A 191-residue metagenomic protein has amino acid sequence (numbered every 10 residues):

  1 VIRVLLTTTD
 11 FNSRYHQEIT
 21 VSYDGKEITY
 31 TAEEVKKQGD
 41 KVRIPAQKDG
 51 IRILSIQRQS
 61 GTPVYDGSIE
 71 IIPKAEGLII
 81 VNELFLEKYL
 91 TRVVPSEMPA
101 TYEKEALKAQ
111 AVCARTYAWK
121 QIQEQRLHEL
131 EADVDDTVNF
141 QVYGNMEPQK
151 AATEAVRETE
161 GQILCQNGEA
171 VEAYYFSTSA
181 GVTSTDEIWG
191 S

Functional and structural regions predicted by a protein language model:
V1-S191: Conserved, single-site charged/polar hotspot
